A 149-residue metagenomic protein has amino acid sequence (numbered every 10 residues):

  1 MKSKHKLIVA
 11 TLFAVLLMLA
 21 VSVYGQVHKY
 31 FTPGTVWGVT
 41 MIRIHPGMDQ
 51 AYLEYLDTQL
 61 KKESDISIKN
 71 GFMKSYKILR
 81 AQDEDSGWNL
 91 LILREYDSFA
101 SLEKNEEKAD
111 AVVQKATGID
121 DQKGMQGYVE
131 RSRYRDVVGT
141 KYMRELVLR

Functional and structural regions predicted by a protein language model:
M1-H5: N-terminal secretory signal peptides that target proteins for export/translocation
A10-A20: Bacterial N-terminal signal peptides
V23-G25: Boundary at the C-terminal end of the N-terminal hydrophobic targeting segment
V27-F31, I66-K74, L93-R144: An amphipathic, aromatic/His-enriched active-site/gating alpha helix that lines ligand/cofactor pockets
T32-G47: Acidic/histidine-rich, surface-exposed loop or edge segments in extracytoplasmic proteins
H45, D49-L53, D57, D83-D85 (+2 more regions): Solvent-exposed, acidic/flexible segments
M48-S75: Short amphipathic alpha-helical segments
M73-L93: Acidic helix-start/capping segments at beta-turn-to-alpha-helix junctions
